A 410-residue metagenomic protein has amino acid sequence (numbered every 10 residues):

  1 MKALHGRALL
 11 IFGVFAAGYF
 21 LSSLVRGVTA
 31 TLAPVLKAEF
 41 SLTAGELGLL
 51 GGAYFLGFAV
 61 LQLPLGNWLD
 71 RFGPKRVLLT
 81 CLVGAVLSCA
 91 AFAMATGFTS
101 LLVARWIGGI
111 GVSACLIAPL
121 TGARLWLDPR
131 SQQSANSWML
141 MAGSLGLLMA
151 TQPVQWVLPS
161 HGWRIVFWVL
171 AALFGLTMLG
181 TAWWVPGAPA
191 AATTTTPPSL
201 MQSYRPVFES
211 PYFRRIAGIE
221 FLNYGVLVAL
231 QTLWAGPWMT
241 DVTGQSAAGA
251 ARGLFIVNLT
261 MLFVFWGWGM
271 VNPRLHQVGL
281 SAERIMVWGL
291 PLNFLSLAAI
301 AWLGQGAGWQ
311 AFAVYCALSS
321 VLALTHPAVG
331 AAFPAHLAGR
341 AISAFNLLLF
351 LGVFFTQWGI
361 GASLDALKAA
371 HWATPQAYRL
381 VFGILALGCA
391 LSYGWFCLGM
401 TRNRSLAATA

Functional and structural regions predicted by a protein language model:
M1-L4, P186-A217: Juxtamembrane intracellular "pre-TM" segments in multi-pass secondary transporters
L10-A44, Q231-G236, T356-Q357: Extracytoplasmic
T29-A30, P211-W268, T356-G361: Extracytoplasmic gate region of multi-pass secondary transporters
S41, G73, M94-S100, G111 (+2 more regions): Helix-breaking motifs and short loop linkers at transmembrane-helix boundaries and internal kinks in secondary membrane
V60-T99: Conserved MFS/SLC helix-loop-helix module at the cytosolic interface between two early adjacent transmembrane helices
L61-G73, F265-L280, L364: Helix-to-loop junctions at the C-terminal end of transmembrane segments in multipass secondary transporters
A104-A142: Cytoplasmic helix-loop-helix junction between adjacent transmembrane helices in 12-TM secondary transporters
W138-P186: Helix-loop-helix hairpin linking two adjacent transmembrane segments in secondary transporters
